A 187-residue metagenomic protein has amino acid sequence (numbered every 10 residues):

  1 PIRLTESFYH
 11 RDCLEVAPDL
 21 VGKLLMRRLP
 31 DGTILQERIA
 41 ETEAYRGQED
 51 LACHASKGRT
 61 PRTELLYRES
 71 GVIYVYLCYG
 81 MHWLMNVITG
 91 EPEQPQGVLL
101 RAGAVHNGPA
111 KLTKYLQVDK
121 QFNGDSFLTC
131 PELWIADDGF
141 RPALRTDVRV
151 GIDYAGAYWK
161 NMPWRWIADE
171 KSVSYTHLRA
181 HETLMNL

Functional and structural regions predicted by a protein language model:
I2, S7-T60: N-terminal structural module
G22, G80, L116: A residue-level signal for conserved active-site and pocket-lining positions in enzyme catalytic cores
T33-Q36, H82, P163: Short, mixed charged/polar active-site loops that provide acid/base catalysis or chelate metal/phosphate cofactors
E43-R46, E91, A104, F122: A generic structural motif
G58-G103: Active-site beta-strand/loop microenvironment that shapes enzyme catalytic pockets
V105-Y175: Extended, acidic-biased charged interface segments
T176-T183: Conserved small/polar residues in nucleotide/adenosyl-binding loops
